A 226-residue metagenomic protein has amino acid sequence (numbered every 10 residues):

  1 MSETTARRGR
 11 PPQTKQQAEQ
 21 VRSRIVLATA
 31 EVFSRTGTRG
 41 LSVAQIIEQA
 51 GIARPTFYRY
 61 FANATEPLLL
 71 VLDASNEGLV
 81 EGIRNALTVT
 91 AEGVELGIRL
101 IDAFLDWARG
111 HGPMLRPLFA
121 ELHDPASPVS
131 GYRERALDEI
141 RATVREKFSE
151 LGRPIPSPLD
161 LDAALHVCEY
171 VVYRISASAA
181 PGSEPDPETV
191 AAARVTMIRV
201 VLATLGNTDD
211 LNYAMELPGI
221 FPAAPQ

Functional and structural regions predicted by a protein language model:
M1-G9, D106, A142-S149, R174-Q226: C-terminal peripheral helix-coil segments that are non-catalytic and often amphipathic
M1-T36, G40-Q49, E66: Basic, helix-initiating cap at the start of DNA-binding domains
R24, F33, F61, P67-S75 (+2 more regions): Alpha-helical DNA-contacting segments of helix-turn-helix folds
R35, V71-R99, L115, V144-E150: Amphipathic alpha-helical linker/stalk segments
G51-F61: Short hydrophobic/aromatic patch on the recognition helix
L70, R84-G110, L161-A164, A191-R194: Hydrophobic alpha-helical connector segments
E77-V80, W107, S127-G152, P158-H166 (+3 more regions): Amphipathic alpha-helical packing segments from all-alpha helical-bundle domains
A108-S127, R145, Y173-P181: Amphipathic alpha-helical segments used for helix-helix packing
